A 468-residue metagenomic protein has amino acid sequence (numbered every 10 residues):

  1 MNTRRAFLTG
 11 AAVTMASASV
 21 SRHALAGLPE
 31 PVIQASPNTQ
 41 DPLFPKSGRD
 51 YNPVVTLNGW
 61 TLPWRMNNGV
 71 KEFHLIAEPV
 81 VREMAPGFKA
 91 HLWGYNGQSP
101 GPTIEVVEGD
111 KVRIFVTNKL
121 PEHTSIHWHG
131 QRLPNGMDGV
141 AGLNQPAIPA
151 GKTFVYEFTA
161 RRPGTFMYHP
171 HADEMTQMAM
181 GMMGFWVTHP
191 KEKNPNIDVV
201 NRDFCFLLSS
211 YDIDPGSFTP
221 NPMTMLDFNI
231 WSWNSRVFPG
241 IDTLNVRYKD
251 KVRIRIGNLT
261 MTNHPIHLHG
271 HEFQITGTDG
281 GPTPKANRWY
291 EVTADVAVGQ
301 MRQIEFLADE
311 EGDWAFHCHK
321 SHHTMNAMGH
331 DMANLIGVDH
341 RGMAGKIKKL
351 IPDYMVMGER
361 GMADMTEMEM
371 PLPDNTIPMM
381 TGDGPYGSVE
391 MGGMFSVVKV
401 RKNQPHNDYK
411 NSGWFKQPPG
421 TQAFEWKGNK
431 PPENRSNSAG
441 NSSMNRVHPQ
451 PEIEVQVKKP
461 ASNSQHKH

Functional and structural regions predicted by a protein language model:
N2-H468: Copper-binding active sites and cupredoxin-like electron-transfer domains, recognizing His/Cys-rich ligand loops
